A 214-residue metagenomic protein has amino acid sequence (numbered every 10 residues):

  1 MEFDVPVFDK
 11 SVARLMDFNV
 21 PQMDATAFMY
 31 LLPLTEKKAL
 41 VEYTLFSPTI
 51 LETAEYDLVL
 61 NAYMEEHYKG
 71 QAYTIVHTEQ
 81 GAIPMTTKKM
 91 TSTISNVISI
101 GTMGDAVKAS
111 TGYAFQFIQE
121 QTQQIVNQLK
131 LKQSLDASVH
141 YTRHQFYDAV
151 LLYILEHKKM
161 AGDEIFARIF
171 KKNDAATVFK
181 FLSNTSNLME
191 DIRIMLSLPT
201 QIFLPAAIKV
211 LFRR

Functional and structural regions predicted by a protein language model:
M1-D17, P84: Central beta-strand plus flanking loop segment that forms part of the substrate or channel wall within the catalytic
P21-M23, S47-Q124: FAD/FMN-dependent oxidoreductases across multiple families
A25-F28: Short, surface-exposed coil-to-beta transition loops
L32-T35: A short, hydrophobic, proline-anchored segment that marks a local hinge/packing element in signaling and regulatory
K38-A39: Hydrophobic residues embedded in beta-strands of well-ordered beta-sheets
E42: A basic- and aromatic-enriched beta-loop-alpha substructure that forms the phosphate/nucleotide- and DNA/RNA-contacting
Q123-R214: C-terminal helical "tail/cap" subdomain of flavin- and related membrane-associated enzymes
